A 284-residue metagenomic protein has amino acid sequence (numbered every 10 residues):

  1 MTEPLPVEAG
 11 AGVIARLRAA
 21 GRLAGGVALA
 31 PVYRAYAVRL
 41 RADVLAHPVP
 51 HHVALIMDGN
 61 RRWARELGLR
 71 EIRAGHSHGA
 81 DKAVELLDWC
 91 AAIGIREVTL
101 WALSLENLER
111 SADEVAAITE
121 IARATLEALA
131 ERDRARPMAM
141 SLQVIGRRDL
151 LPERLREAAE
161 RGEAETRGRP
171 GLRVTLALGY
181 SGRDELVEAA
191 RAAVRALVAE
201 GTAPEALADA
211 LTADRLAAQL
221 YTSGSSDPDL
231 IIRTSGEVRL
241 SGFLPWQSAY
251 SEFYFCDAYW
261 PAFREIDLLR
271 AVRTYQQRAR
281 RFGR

Functional and structural regions predicted by a protein language model:
M1-R284: Flexible, compositionally biased loop and terminal segments
